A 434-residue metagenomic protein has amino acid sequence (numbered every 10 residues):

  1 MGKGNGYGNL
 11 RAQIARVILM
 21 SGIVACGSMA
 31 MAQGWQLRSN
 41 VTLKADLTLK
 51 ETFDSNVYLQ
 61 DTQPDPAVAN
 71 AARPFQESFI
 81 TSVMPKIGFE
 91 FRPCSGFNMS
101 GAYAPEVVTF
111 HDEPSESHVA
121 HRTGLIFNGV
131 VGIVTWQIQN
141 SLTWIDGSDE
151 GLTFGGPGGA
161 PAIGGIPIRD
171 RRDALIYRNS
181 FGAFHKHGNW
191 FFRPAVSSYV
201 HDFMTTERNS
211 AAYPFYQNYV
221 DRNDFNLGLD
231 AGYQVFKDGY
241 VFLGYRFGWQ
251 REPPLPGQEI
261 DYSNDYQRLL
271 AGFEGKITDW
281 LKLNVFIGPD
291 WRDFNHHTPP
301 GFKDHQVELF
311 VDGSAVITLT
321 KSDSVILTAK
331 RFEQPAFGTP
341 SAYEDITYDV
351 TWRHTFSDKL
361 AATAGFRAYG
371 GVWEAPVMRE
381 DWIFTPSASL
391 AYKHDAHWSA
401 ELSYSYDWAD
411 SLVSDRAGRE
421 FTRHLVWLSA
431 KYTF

Functional and structural regions predicted by a protein language model:
G2-I18: Bacterial N-terminal signal peptides that target proteins for export
N9, S28-M29: Residue-level detector of bioactive/disordered segments in secreted/extracellular proteins and virion assembly
R16-C26: Bacterial N-terminal signal peptides
M31-F434: Gram-negative and organellar
